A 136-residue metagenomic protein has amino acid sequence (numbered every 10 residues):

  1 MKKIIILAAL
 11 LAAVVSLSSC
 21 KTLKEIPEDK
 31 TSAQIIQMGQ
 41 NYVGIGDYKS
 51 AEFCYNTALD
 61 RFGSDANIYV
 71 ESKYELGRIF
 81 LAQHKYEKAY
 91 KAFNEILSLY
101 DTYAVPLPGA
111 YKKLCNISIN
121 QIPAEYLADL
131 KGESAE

Functional and structural regions predicted by a protein language model:
K2-L10: Sec-dependent signal peptide recognition, specifically the positively charged N-region followed immediately by
I4-I5, S19-E136: Acidic, polar-rich low-complexity tracts and alpha-helical solenoid repeat scaffolds
L11-A12, F93: Hydrophobic alpha-helical membrane-insertion segments
V14-L17: Bacterial Sec-type N-terminal signal peptides, specifically the leucine/valine-rich hydrophobic h-region
